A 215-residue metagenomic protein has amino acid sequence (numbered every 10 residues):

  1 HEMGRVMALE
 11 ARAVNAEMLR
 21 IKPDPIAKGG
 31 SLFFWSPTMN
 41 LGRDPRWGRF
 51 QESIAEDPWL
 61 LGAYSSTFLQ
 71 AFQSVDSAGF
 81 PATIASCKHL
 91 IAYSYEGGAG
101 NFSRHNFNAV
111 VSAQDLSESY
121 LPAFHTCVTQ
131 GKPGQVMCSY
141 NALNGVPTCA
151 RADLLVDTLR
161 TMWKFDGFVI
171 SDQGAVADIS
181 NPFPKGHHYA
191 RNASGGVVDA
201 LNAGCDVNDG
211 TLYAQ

Functional and structural regions predicted by a protein language model:
H1-Q215: Glycoside hydrolase catalytic-domain context in secreted enzymes
